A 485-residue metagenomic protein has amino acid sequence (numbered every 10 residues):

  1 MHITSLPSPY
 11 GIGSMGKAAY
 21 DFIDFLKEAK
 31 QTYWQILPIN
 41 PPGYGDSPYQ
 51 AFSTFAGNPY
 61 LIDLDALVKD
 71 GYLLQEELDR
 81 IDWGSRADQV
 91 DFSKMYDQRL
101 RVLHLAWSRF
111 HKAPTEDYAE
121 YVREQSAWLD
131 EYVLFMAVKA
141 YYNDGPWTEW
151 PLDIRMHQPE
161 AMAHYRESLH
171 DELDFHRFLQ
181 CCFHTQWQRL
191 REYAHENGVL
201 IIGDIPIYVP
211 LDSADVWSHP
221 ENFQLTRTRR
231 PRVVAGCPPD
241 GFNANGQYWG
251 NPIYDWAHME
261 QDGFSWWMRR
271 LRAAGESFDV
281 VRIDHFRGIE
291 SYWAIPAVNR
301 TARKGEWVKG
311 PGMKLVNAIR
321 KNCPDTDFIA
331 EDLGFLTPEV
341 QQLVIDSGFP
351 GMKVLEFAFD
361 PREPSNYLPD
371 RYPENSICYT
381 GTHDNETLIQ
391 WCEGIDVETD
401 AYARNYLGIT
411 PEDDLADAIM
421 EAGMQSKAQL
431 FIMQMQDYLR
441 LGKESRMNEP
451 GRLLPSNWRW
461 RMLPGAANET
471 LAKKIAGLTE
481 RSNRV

Functional and structural regions predicted by a protein language model:
M1-E28, R177-L179: Asp/Glu-centered strand-loop micro-motifs enriched in Gly/Pro and often flanked by an aromatic residue
H2, D46-H184, V209-I432, Q436-K443 (+1 more regions): Alpha-amylase-like alpha-glycosidases and glucanotransferases acting on alpha-linked glucans and related
K17-P42, S277-F278: Catalytic domains of carbohydrate-active enzymes, especially glycoside hydrolases
K27, W187-H195, R320, V344-I345: Surface-exposed amphipathic alpha-helices with a cationic face
L37, L200-I202, P206, V280 (+1 more regions): Outer-envelope exported proteins of Gram-negative bacteria
H176, Q180-V209: Conserved, well-ordered alpha-helix/loop/beta-strand core segments that scaffold catalytic motifs
R440-V485: Structured C-terminal cap/extension of enzyme domains
